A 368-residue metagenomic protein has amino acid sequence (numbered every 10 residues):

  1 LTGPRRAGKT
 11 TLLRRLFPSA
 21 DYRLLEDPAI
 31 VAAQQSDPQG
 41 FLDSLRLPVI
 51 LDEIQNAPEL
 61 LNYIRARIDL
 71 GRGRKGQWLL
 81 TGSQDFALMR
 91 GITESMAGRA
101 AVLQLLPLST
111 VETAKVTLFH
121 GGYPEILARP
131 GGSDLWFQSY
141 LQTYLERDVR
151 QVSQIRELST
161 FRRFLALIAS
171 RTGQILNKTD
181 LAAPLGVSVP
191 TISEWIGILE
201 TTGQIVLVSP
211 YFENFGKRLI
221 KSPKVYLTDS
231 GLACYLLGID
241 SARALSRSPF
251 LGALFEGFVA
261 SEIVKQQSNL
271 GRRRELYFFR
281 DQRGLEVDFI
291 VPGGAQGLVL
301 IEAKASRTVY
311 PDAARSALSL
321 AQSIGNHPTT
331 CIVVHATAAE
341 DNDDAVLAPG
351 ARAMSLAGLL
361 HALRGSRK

Functional and structural regions predicted by a protein language model:
K9: Conserved lysine of the Walker
L12: Hydrophobic positions on the alpha1 helix immediately C-terminal to the Walker A/P-loop
A20-P48: Short glycine-rich substrate-engagement loop in P-loop NTPases that contacts/grips substrate
L61-L80, T93-E94: Conserved catalytic/switch belt of AAA+ P-loop NTPases
F86-A101: Short regulatory helix/loop adjacent to the ATP-binding pocket of P-loop NTPases
L135-V299: Accessory nucleic acid-recognition modules appended to NTPase machines
G297-T308: Active-site ExK catalytic segment of metal-dependent nucleases
A336-K368: Domain-level recognition of nuclease-like catalytic cores that cleave nucleotide substrates
